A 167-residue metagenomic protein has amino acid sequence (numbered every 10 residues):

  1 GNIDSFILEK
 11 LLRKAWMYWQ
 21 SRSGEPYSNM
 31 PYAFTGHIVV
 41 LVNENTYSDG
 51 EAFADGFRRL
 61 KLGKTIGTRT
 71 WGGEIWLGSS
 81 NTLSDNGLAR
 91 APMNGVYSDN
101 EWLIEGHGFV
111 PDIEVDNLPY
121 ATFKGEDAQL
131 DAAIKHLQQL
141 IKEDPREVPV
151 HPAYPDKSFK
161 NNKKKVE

Functional and structural regions predicted by a protein language model:
G1-D131, K135-H136, Y154-E167: Conserved acidic, small-residue-rich alpha-beta core segments centered on
I134-I141, P145: Short, hydrophobic alpha-helical segments
D144-P155: Short, flexible loop/turn segments with low-complexity composition
